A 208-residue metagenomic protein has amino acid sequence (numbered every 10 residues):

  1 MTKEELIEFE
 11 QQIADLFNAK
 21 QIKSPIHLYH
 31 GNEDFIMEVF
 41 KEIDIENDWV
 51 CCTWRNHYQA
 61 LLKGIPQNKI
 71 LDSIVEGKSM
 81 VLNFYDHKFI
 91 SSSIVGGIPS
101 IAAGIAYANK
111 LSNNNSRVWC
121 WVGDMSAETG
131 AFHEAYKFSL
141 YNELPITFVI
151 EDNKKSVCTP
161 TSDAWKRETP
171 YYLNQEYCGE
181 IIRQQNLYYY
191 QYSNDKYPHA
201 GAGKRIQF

Functional and structural regions predicted by a protein language model:
M1-K23, D72-D86, N194-K196, A200-F208: Conserved internal helical-beta-strand scaffold that buttresses enzyme catalytic cores
T2-K3, F17, N113-S116, F148-E151: A short alpha-helix capping/helix-coil boundary motif
I13-D15, E38, N174-G179: Intrinsically disordered, low-complexity boundary segments flanking structured domains
A14, Q21-N142, D163-R167: Cofactor-binding active-site loop characterized by glycine-rich and histidine/acidic residues
N142-F208: Thiamine diphosphate
